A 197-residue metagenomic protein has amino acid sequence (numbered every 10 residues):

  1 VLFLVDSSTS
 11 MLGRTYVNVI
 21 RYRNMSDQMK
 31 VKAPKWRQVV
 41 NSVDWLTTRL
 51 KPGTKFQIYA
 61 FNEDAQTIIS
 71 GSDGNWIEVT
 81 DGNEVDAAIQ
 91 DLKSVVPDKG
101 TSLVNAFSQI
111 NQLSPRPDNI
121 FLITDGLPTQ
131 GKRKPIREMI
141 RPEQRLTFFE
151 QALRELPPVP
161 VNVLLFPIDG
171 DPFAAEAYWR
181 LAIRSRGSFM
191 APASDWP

Functional and structural regions predicted by a protein language model:
L2, V40-N41, K51-F56, P115-D118 (+1 more regions): Extracytoplasmic
V5-S8, V39, I58-E63, I110 (+3 more regions): DG-centered beta-turn motif at the end of beta-strands
T9, D44-K55, K93-P97, S108-P115 (+2 more regions): Sec-exported extracytoplasmic/periplasmic mature domains
S10-I58, G74-E84, V96, P142-E143: …and closely analogous acidic/polar surface helices at protein-protein or active-site interfaces in A-domain-like
S10-L12, L46, Q66, T129 (+1 more regions): Short beta-strands and strand-coil junctions in structured, solvent-facing domains, enriched
V40-D44, W76-P117, F121, P128-T129 (+1 more regions): Von Willebrand factor
T67-G71: Amphipathic coiled-coil signal-relay and dimerization helices
S94, G126-R184, M190-P192: VWA/integrin I-like adhesion module and closely mimicked acidic/polar interface patches used
